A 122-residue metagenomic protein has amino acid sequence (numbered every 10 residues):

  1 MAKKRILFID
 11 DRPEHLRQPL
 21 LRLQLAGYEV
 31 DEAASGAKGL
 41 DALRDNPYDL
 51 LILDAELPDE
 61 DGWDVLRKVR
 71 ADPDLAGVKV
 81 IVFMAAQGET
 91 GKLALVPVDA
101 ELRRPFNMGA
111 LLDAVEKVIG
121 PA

Functional and structural regions predicted by a protein language model:
R12-L16, M108: Short acidic/polar segment at the start of the alpha1 helix of CheY-like receiver
R17-L25: Charged docking surfaces used in two-component/phosphorelay signaling
E32-L50: Acidic, metal-coordinating helix/loop segments flanking the phosphotransfer/catalytic sites of two-component signaling
D54: Active-site residues of response regulator receiver
P58, A76: The feature encodes the CheY-like receiver
I81-M84: Hydrophobic/aromatic residues positioned on beta-strands within the core alpha/beta folds
F106-K117: C-terminal output helix
